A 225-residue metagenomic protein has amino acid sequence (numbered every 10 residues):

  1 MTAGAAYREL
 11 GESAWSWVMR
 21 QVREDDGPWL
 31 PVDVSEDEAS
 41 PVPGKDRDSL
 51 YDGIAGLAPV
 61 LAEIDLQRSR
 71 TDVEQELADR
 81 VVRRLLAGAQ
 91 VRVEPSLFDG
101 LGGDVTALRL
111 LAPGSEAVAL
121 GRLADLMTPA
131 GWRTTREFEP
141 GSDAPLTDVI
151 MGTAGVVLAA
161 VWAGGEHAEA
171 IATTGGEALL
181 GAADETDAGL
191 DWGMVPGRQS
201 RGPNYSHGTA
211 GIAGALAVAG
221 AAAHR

Functional and structural regions predicted by a protein language model:
M1-Q67, T71-L77, G121-L123, T173-D184: Low-complexity, Ser/Thr/Pro/Gly-enriched N-terminal "stalk/linker" regions
A3-Y7, D46, R70-E74, V93 (+4 more regions): Residue-level recognition of alpha-helical structural elements
W17-R20, E24, E63-L66, A87 (+6 more regions): Positions within ordered alpha-helical repeat solenoids
Q21-P43, V82-L97, L126-T147, L180-P203: Glycine- and aromatic-rich loop/turn segments at beta-sheet edges
D46-E63, P95-L110, P145-W162, R201-V218: Well-ordered alpha-helical segments within folded domains of soluble proteins
G53, E74-L85, A89-V93, L97-D104 (+4 more regions): Generic hydrophobic, aliphatic-rich segments that mediate packing or membrane embedding
L108-T174: Internal, well-ordered domain-core segments that constitute the primary functional module of diverse proteins
E166-R225: Extended ligand-binding clefts on enzyme/binding-domain cores
